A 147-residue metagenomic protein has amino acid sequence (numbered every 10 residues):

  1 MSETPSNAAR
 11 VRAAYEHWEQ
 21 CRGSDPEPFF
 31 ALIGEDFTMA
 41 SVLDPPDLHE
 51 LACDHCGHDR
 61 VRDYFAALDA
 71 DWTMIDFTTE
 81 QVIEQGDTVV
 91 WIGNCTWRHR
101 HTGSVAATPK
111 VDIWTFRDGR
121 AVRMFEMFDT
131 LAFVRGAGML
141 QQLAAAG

Functional and structural regions predicted by a protein language model:
M1-E35, Q142-G147: Short, low-complexity N-terminal intrinsically disordered segments enriched in polar/charged residues
S2-S6, A66-G147: A beta-strand edge to alpha-helix "cap/lid" segment located at domain peripheries
V11, F29, I33, F37 (+5 more regions): Hydrophobic pocket/interface hotspot
W18, E50, G103: Generic anion/oxyanion-binding catalytic loop in active/binding sites
C21, C53-C56, C95: Generic recognition of cysteine residues
G23, D47, H101-G103: Short, solvent-exposed loop/turn segments that connect beta-strands within catalytic domains and beta-strand-rich
L32-D87: A solvent-exposed, acidic/Ser-Thr-rich amphipathic alpha-helical stretch
